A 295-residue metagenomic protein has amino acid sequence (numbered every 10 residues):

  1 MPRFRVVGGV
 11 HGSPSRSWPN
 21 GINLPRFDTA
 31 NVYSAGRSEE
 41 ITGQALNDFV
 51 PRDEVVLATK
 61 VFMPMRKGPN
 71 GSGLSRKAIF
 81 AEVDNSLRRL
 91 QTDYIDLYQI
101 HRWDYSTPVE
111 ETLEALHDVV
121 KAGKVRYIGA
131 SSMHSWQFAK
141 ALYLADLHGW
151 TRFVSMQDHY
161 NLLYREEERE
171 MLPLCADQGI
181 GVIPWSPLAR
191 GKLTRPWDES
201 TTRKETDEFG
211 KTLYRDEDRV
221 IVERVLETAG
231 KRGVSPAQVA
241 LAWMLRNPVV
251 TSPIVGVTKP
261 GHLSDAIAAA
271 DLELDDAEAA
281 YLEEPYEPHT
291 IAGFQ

Functional and structural regions predicted by a protein language model:
M1-V10, M65-F80, S106: Active-site mouth loops of central-metabolism enzymes
M1-V56, K121, A189, F294: N-terminal binding-site loop/beta-alpha segment at the start of enzyme catalytic domains that lines or forms
R3-V6, A30-E39, D104-P108, S135-W136 (+1 more regions): Acidic-and-aromatic substrate-binding clefts and catalytic sites of carbohydrate-active enzymes
V7-P19, L74-R89, F138-L142: Short, acidic/polar
F27, I95, I128: Glycine-centered flexible beta-alpha turn that most often forms the glycine-rich phosphate-binding loop
A45-E54, R88-Q91, V120, L142-H148: Acidic (Asp/Glu)-rich catalytic clusters
L87-T107: Active-site groove signature of glycoside hydrolases
T107-E284, F294: Beta/alpha (TIM)-barrel catalytic core signal, keyed to glycine-rich beta->alpha loops juxtaposed to Asp/Glu that bind
